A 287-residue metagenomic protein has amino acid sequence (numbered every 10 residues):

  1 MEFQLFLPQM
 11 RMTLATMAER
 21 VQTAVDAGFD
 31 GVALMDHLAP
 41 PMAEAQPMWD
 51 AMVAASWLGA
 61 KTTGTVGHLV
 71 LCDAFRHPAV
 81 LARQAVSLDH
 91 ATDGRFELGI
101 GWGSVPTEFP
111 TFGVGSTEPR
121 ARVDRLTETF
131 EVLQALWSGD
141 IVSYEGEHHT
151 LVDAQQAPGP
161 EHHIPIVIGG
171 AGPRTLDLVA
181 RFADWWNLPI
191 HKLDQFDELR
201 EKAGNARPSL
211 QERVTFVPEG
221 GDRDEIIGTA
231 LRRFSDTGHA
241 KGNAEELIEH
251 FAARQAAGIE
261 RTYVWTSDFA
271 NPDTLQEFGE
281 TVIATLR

Functional and structural regions predicted by a protein language model:
M1-R287: Active-site-adjacent structural elements that line small-molecule/cofactor binding pockets in enzymes
